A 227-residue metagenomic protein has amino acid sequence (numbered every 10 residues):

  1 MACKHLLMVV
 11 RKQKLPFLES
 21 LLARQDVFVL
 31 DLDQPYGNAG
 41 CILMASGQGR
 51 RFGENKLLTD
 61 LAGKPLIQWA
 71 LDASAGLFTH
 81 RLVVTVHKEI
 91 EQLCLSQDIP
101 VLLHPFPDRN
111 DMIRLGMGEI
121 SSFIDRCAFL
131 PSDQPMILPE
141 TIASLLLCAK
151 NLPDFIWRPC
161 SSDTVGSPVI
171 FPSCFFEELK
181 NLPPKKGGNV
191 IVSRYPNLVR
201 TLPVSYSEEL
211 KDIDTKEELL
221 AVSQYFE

Functional and structural regions predicted by a protein language model:
C3-L32, Q68-R126, E140: Conserved N-terminal catalytic core of the sugar/cofactor nucleotidyltransferase
L7, L82, Q134, S167-I170 (+3 more regions): A residue-level structural signature of the nucleotidyltransferase/glycosyltransferase Rossmann-like core
M8-G37, P183-E227: Conserved alpha/beta core of the MobA/IspD/sugar-nucleotide pyrophosphorylase nucleotidyltransferase superfamily
V9-V10, A45, V84-V86, P131 (+1 more regions): Short beta-strand/turn micro-motifs composed of small residues that flank or help shape donor/cofactor-binding pockets
D26-E54: N-terminal nucleotide-binding beta1-loop-alpha1 segment
G53-A75: Short, well-formed alpha-helical segments that are part of the catalytic scaffolds of diverse glycosyltransferases
F106-K180: Conserved beta-loop-beta/alpha segment of the NTase-like Rossmann-fold superfamily that binds/positions NTPs
